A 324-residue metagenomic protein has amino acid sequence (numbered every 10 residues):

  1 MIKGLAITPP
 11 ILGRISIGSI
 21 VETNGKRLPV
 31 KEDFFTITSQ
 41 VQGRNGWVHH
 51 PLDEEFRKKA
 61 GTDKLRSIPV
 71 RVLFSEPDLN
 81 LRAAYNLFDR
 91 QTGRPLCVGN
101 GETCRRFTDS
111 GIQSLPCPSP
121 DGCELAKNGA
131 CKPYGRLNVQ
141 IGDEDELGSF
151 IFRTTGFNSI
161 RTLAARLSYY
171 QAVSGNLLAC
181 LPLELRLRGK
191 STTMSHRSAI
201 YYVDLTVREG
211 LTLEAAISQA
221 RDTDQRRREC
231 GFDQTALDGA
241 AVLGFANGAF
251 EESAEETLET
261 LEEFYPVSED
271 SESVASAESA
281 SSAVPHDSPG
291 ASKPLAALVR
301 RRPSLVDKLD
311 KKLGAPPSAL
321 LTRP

Functional and structural regions predicted by a protein language model:
M1-G142, H196-S198, E255, S271 (+4 more regions): OB-fold ssDNA-binding interfaces and closely related basic DNA-contact patches used across DNA replication/repair
M1-Q40, L211-P324: Glycine- and charge-rich intrinsically disordered segments
D33-F34, E55, L73, A84-L87 (+8 more regions): Intrinsic disorder/low-structure terminal segments
A126-E214: Extended serine/threonine-enriched, polar tracts that run as long, contiguous segments within proteins
